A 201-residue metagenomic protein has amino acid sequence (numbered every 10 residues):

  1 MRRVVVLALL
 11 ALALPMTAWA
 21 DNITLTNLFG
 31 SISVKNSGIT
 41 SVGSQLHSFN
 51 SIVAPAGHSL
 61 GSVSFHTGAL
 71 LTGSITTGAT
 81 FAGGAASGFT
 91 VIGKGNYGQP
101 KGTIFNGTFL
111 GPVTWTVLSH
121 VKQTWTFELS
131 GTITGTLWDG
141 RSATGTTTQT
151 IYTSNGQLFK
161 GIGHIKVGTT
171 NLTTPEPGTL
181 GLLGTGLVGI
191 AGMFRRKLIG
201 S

Functional and structural regions predicted by a protein language model:
M1-I23, G161-G192: Short, threonine-centered small-residue motifs that mark membrane-proximal processing/anchoring sites and TM-junction
R2, H47-F49, K101: Compositionally biased, intrinsically disordered low-complexity segments enriched in polar/proline residues
W19-A86, R141-T173: N-terminal segment immediately downstream of the Sec signal-peptide cleavage site in secreted/extracellular proteins
A79-P100: Hydrophobic-cavity lipid-handling domains and compact docking modules
A86, T124, E128, T179: Broad gene-expression machinery/nucleic-acid interaction feature
G93-T153: Acidic, glycine-rich flexible loop segments
G192-S201: C-terminal membrane-anchoring or membrane-association module
